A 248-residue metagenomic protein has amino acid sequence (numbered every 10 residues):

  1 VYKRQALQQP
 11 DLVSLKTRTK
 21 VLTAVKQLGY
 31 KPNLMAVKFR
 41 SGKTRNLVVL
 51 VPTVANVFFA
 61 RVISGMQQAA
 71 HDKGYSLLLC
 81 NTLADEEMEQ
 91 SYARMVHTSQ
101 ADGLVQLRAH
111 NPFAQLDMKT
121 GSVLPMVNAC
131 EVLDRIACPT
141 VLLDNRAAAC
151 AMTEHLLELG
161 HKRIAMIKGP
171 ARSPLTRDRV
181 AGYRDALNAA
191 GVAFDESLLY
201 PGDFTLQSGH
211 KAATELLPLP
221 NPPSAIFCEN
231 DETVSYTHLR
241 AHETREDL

Functional and structural regions predicted by a protein language model:
V1-R45: N-terminal helix-turn-helix DNA-binding module of bacterial transcription factors
Q8, T53-N56, L83-A84, H110 (+1 more regions): Short histidine/acidic/glycine/proline-rich micro-motifs that form metal- and phosphate-coordinating active-site loops
S14-T17, P52, F59, L142-N145 (+2 more regions): Short, conserved glycine- and acidic-residue-centered signature motifs in active-site or ligand-binding loops
K26-S64, D72-Y75, L83, M95-T98: N-terminal helix-turn-helix/winged-helix DNA-binding helices and compositionally similar short basic alpha-helical
Q27, G65-S76, S91-T98, A114 (+2 more regions): Bacterial carbohydrate/catabolite-sensing allosteric modules
P32-A36, M88, P112-A114: A short, acidic/glycine-rich surface segment
L83-E86, L107-P112, E232: Short beta->alpha connector loops
L104: Intrinsically disordered, low-complexity polar regions and short flexible loop motifs
